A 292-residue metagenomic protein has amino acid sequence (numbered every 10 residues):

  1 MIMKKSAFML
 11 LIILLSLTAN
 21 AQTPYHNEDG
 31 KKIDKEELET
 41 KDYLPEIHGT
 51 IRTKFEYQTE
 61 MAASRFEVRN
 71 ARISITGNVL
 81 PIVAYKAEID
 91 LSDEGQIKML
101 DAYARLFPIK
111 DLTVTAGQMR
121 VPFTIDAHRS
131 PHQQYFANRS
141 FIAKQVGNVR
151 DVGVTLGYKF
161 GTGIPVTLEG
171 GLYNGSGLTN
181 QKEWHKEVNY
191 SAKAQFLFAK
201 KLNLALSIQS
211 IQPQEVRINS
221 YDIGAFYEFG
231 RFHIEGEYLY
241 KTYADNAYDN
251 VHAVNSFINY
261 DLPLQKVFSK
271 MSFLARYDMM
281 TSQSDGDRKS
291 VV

Functional and structural regions predicted by a protein language model:
M1-K31: Cleavable N-terminal export/targeting peptides
Y25, D29-K35, P263-F268: Intrinsically disordered, low-complexity Ser/Thr- and acidic-rich flexible linkers and loops, especially at boundaries
E28-I33, T113, I218-N219: An N-terminal domain-start capping segment
K35-G175, K186-V188, Q195-N203, L274 (+2 more regions): Outer membrane beta-barrel
M99, D126-S130, N180-K182, I218 (+2 more regions): Outer-membrane beta-barrel and related beta-rich outer-membrane complex signature in Gram-negative bacteria
H185, Q195-D285: Detector for outer-membrane/organellar transmembrane beta-barrel domains, recognizing the amphipathic beta-strand
V291: Conserved small/polar residues in nucleotide/adenosyl-binding loops
